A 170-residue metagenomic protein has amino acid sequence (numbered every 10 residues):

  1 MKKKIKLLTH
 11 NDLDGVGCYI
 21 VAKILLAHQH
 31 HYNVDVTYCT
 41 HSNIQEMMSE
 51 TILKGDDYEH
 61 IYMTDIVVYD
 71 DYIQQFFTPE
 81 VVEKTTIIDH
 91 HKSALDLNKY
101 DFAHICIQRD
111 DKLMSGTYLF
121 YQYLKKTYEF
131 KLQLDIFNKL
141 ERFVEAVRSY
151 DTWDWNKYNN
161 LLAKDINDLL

Functional and structural regions predicted by a protein language model:
M1-D168: Replace "Mg2+/Mn2+-dependent" with "divalent metal-dependent
